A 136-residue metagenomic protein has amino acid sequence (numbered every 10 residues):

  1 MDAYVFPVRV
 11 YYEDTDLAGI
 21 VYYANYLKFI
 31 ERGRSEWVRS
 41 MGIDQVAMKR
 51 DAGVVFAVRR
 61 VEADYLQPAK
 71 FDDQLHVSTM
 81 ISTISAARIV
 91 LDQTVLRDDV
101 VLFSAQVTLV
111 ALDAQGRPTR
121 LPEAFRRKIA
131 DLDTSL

Functional and structural regions predicted by a protein language model:
M1-E36, S40-I43: Catalytic strand-loop segment that frames the active site of acyl-thioester-processing enzymes
A3-F6, R39, K70-F71, S82-L136: HotDog/MaoC-like acyl-thioester-processing domains
P7-Y11, D64, T108: Generic structural detector for well-ordered beta-strands
G19, Y26-F29, A57, D92 (+2 more regions): Residue-level recognition of specific faces of alpha-helices
V21, F56-V58, L102: A broad, structural micro-motif
M48-F56: Short, basic/aromatic beta-hairpin or loop at an interaction surface
R59-Q74, M80-A86: Active-site beta-strand->loop segment that positions catalytic residues and contacts the acyl thioester
